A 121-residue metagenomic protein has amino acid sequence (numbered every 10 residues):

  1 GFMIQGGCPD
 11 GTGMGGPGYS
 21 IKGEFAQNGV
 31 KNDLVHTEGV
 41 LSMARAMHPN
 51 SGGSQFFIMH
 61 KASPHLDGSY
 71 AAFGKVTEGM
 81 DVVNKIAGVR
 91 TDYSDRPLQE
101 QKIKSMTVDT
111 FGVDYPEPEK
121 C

Functional and structural regions predicted by a protein language model:
G1-C121: Cyclophilin-like peptidyl-prolyl cis-trans isomerases
